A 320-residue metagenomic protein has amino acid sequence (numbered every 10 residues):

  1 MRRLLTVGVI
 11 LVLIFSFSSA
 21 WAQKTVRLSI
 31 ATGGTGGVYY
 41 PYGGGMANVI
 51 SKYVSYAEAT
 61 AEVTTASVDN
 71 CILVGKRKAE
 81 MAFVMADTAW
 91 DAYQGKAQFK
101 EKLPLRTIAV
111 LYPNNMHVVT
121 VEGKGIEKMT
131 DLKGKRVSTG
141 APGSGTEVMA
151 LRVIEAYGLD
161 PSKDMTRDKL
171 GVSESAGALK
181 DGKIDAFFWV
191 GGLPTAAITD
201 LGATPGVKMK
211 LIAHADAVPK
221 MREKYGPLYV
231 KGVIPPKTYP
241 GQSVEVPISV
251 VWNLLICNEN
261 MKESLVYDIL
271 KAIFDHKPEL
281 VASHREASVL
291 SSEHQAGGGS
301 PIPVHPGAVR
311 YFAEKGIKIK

Functional and structural regions predicted by a protein language model:
M1-G8: Bacterial N-terminal signal peptides that target proteins for export
G8-S16: Bacterial N-terminal signal peptides
A20-K24: Boundary at the C-terminal end of the N-terminal hydrophobic targeting segment
T25-Y53, A57, N114-D181, G298 (+1 more regions): Bilobed "Venus flytrap"/periplasmic-binding protein-like clamshell domains and structurally analogous long
A79-Y112, G192-A196: Acidic, polar ligand-binding/catalytic clefts
A86-T88, K96-A97, K124, P161-I256 (+1 more regions): Pocket-lining segment of extracytoplasmic ligand-binding domains
R136-V153, Y225-L290, H294-G297: Ligand-binding clefts/hinges and TM-proximal coupling segments of bilobed small-molecule sensing domains
E174, D181, G191-L211, R222-G226 (+2 more regions): An extracytoplasmic/periplasmic, membrane-proximal ligand-sensing/linker region
